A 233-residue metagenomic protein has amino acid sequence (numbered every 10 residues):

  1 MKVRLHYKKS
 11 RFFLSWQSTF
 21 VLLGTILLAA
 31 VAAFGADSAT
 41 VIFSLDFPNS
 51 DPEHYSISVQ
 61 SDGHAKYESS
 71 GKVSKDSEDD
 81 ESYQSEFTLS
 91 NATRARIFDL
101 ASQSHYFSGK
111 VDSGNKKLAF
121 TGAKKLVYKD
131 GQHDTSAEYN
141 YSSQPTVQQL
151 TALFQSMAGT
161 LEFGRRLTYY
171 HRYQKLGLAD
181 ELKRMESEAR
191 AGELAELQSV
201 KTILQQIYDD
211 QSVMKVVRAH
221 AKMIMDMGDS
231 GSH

Functional and structural regions predicted by a protein language model:
M1-W16: N-terminal secretory signal peptides that target proteins for export/translocation
S18-A30: Bacterial N-terminal signal peptides
F34-N49, K110-H233: Short, well-ordered, aromatic-rich surface patches in folded extracellular/luminal domains
S38-T40, P52-H54, Q60-D62, A92 (+1 more regions): Extracytoplasmic
L45-G71: N-terminal targeting signals for Sec/Tat export/insertion, comprising classic cleavable signal peptides
D62, T88-R96, Y128-D134: A short, structured loop/turn motif at beta-sheet edges
A65-D79, S156-R166: A short, surface-exposed interaction/processing loop segment used at functional sites
E68-G109: A short-motif feature that recognizes glycine-rich, charge-decorated loops that bind or process nucleotide phosphates
